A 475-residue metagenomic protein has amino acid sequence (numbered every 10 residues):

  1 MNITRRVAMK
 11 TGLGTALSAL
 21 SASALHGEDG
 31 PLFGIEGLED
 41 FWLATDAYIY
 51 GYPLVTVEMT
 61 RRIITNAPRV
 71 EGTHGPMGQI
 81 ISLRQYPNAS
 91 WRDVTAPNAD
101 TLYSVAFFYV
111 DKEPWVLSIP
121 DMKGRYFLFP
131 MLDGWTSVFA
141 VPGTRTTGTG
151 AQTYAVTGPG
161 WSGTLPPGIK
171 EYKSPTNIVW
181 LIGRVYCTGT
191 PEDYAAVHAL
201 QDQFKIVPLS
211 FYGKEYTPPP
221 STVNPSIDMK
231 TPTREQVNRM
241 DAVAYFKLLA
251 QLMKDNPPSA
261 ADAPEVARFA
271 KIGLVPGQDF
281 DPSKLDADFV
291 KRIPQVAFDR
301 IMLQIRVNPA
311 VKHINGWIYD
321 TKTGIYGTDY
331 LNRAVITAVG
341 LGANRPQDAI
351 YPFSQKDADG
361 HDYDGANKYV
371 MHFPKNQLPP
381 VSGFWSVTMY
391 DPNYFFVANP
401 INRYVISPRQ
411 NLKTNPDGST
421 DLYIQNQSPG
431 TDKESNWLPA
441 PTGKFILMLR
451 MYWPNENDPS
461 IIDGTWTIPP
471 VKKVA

Functional and structural regions predicted by a protein language model:
M1-T15: N-terminal secretory signal peptides and thylakoid transit peptides that target proteins across membranes
L17-S23: Hydrophobic h-region of N-terminal signal peptides that target proteins for export in Gram-negative bacteria
E28-A475: A compositional/structural signature for long, glycine/proline-rich flexible linkers and loops on extracytoplasmic
